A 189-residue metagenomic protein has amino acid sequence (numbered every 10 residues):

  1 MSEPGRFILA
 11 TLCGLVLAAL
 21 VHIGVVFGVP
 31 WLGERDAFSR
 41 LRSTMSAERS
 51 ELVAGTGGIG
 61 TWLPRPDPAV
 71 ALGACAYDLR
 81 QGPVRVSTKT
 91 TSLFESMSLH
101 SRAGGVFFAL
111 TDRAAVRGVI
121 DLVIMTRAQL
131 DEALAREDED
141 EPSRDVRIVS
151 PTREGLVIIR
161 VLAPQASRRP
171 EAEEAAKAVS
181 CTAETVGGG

Functional and structural regions predicted by a protein language model:
M1-G189: A compositional/structural signature for long, glycine/proline-rich flexible linkers and loops on extracytoplasmic
